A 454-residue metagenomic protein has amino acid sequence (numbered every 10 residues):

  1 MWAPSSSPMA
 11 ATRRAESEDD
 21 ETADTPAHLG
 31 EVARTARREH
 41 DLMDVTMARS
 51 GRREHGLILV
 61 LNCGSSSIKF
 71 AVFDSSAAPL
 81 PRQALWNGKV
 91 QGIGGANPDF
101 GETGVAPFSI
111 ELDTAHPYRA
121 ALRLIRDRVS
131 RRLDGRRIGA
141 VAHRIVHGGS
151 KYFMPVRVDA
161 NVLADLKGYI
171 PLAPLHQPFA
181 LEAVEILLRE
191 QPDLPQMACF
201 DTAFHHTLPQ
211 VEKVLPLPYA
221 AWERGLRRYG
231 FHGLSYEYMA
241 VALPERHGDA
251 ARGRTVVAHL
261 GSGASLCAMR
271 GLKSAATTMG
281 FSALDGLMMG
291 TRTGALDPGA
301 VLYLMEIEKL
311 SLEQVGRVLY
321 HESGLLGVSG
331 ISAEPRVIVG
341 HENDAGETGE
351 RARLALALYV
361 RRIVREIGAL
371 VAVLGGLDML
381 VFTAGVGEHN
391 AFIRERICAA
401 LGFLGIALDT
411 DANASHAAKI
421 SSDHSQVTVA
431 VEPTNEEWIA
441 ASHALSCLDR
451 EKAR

Functional and structural regions predicted by a protein language model:
M1-S17: Low-acidity, Ser/Thr- and Arg-rich intrinsically disordered low-complexity segments
V60, S66-A115: Short glycine-rich, Thr/Ser-proximal phosphate-binding strand/loop in the N-terminal lobe of ATP-dependent enzymes
I125, V129-H176, P195-M197, F204-V214: Short beta-strand-loop/turn "lid" adjacent to the catalytic site in phosphate-handling enzymes
F204-I307: Glycine-rich phosphate-binding loop of actin/hexokinase-like ATP-binding domains
M239-A242, R246, A357-G375: Phosphate/ATP-binding catalytic cores across multiple sugar-kinase/actin-like superfamilies, primarily ASKHA
G261, D378-L401: Glycine-rich phosphate-binding loops at beta-strand->alpha-helix junctions
E308-A355: A mobile "lid/hinge" subdomain adjacent to the ATP/sugar-phosphate binding pocket shared across diverse ATP-dependent
A391, E395-E436: Conserved phosphate-binding/catalytic loops in two-lobed NTP-binding clefts
